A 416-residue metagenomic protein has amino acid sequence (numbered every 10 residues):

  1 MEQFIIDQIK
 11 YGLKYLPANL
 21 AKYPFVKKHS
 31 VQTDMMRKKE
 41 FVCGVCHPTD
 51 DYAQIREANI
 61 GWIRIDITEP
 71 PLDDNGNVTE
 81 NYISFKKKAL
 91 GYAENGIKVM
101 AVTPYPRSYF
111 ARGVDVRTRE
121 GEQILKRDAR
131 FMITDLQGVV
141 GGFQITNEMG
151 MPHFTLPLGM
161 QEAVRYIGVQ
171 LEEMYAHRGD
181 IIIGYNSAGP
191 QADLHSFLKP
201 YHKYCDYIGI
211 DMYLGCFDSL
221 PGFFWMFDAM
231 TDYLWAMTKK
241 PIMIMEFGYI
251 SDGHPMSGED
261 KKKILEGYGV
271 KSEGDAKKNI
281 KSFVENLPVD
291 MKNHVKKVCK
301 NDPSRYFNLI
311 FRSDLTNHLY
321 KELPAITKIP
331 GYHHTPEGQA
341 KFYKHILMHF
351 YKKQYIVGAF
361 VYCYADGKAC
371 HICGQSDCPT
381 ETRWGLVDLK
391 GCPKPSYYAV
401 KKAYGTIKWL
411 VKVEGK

Functional and structural regions predicted by a protein language model:
E2, Q8-K87, G91-Q123, P324-K328: N-terminal substrate-binding region of glycoside hydrolase catalytic domains
E2-Q32, F307, F311-E322, G331-H333 (+2 more regions): Aromatic-rich peripheral "rim/lid" segments of glycoside hydrolase catalytic domains that contact and position glycan
R37, I145, V164-H195, K239-G253 (+3 more regions): Aromatic-lined carbohydrate-recognition surfaces of secreted/lumenal glycan-active proteins
R37-C43, N59-G61, N95-V99, Q137-G142 (+4 more regions): Short, well-ordered coil/turn segments that N-cap beta-strands
Y52-I60, I83-A101, M132-G138, F197-Y204 (+2 more regions): Acidic (Asp/Glu)-rich catalytic clusters
I63, M132, F143, I208 (+4 more regions): Conserved, mostly hydrophobic/aromatic
I63-I65, A101-T103, G141, N147 (+3 more regions): Aromatic- and acid-rich polysaccharide-binding/catalytic face of secreted or lumenal carbohydrate-active enzymes
D73-G76, E80-I83, F110-C205, M212-A229 (+1 more regions): Active-site cleft segment of glycoside hydrolase catalytic domains centered on the general acid/base Glu
